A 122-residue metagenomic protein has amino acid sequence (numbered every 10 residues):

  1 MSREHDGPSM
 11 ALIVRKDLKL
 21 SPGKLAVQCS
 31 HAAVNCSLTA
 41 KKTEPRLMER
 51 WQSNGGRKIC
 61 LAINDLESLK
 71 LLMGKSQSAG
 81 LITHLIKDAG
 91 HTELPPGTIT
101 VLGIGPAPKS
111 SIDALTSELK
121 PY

Functional and structural regions predicted by a protein language model:
M1-S2, A89: Intrinsically disordered, low-complexity boundary segments flanking structured domains
R3-T43: Glycine- and Gly-Pro-enriched alpha-helical subdomains that act as flexible, kink-prone "lid/hinge" or packing modules
A11-I13, Q52-N64, Q77-Y122: Short basic, glycine-rich beta-strand/loop surfaces that mediate nucleic-acid
K24, Q28, N64-E67, S110: Conserved active-site and cofactor/substrate-binding residues in soluble primary-metabolism enzymes
S30, N35-L66: Compact, glycine-rich, soluble single-domain proteins
E67-G74: Short amphipathic alpha-helices within nucleic acid-binding modules
